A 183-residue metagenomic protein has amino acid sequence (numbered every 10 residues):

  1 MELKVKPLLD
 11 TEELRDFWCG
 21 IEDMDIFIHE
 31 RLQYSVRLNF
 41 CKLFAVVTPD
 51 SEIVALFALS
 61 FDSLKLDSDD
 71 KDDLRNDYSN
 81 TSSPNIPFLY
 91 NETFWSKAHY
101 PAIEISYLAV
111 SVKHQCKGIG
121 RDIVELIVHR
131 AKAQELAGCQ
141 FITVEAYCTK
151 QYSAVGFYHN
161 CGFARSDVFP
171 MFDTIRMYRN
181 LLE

Functional and structural regions predicted by a protein language model:
M1-G20: Conserved N-terminal entry element of GNAT/NAT acetyltransferase domains
F40-S60, L66: Conserved beta-hairpin
S60-Y107: Conserved acyl-donor/pantetheine-binding loop and adjacent beta-alpha core of acyl/acetyltransferases and related
A98, S111-D122, K150-S153: Conserved glycine-rich acetyl-CoA-binding loop
C116-R130, N160: Conserved acetyl-CoA-binding loop-helix of GNAT-fold acetyltransferases
V124, A131-A146: Conserved GNAT acetyl-CoA-binding A-motif
A137-C139, A146-V168: Conserved active-site alpha-helix within GNAT-family acetyltransferase domains
